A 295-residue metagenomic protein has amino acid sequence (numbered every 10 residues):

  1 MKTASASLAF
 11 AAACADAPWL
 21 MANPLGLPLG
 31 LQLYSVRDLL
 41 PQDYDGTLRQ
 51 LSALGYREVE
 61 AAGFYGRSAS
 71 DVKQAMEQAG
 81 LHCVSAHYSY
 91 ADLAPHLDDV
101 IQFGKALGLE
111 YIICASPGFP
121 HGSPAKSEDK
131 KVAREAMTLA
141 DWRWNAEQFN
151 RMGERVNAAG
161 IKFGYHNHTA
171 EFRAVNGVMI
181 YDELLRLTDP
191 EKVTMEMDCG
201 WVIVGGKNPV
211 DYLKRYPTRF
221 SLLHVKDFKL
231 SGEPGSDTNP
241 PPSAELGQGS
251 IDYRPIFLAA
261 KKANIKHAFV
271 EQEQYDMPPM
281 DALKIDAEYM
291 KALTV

Functional and structural regions predicted by a protein language model:
M1-L20: N-terminal export signals
C14-P41, Q50: C-terminal segment of N-terminal export signals and the immediately downstream linker at the start of the mature
N23-P24, L48-A53, R67-C83, H96-L109 (+4 more regions): Acidic (Asp/Glu)-rich catalytic clusters
L31, L51, V59, M76 (+7 more regions): Conserved, mostly hydrophobic/aromatic
R37-P41, E60-D71, S89-H96, P120-G122 (+4 more regions): Acidic-and-aromatic substrate-binding clefts and catalytic sites of carbohydrate-active enzymes
E58, Y65, H82, Y90-M195 (+1 more regions): Active-site acidic/histidine proton-transfer and metal-coordination neighborhood in alpha/beta enzyme cores
A158-S250, F257: Acidic/histidine-rich catalytic cores of soluble enzymes
D281-V295: C-terminal helical cap(s) of enzyme catalytic domains, especially alpha/beta-barrels
